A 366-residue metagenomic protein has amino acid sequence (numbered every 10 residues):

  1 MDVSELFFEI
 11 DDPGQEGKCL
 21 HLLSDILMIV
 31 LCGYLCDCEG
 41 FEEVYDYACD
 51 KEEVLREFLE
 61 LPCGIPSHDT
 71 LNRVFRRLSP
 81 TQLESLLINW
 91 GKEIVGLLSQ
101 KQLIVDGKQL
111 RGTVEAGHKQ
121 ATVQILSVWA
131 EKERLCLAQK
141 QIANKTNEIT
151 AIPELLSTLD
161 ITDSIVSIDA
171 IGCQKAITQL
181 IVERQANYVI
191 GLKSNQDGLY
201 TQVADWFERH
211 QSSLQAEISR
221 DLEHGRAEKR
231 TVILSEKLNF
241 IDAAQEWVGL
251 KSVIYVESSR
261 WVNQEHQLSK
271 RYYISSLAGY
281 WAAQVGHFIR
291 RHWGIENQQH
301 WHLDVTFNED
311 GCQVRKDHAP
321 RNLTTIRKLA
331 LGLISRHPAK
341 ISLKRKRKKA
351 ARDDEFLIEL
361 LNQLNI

Functional and structural regions predicted by a protein language model:
M1-V105, G112-T113, S127-Q139, P153 (+2 more regions): Dynamic "connector" segments at or just before major functional cores
I29, D106, R134, Y188 (+2 more regions): A residue-level signal for conserved active-site and pocket-lining positions in enzyme catalytic cores
V44, Y280-Q313: Short amphipathic alpha-helical "interface-anchor" segments enriched in bulky aromatics
P80, S157, E208, S212 (+2 more regions): Generic secondary-structure signature for well-ordered alpha-helical cores
L86-N89, Q215-D221, Q299-V305, I341-R345: Short coil/turn segments at secondary-structure boundaries
E93-S167, C173-A186, K193: Polybasic low-complexity intrinsically disordered regions
K193-R291: An anionic, glycine-rich sequence signature occurring as long contiguous blocks
K316-R327: Membrane-interface transmembrane-helix boundary segments in multi-pass integral membrane proteins
